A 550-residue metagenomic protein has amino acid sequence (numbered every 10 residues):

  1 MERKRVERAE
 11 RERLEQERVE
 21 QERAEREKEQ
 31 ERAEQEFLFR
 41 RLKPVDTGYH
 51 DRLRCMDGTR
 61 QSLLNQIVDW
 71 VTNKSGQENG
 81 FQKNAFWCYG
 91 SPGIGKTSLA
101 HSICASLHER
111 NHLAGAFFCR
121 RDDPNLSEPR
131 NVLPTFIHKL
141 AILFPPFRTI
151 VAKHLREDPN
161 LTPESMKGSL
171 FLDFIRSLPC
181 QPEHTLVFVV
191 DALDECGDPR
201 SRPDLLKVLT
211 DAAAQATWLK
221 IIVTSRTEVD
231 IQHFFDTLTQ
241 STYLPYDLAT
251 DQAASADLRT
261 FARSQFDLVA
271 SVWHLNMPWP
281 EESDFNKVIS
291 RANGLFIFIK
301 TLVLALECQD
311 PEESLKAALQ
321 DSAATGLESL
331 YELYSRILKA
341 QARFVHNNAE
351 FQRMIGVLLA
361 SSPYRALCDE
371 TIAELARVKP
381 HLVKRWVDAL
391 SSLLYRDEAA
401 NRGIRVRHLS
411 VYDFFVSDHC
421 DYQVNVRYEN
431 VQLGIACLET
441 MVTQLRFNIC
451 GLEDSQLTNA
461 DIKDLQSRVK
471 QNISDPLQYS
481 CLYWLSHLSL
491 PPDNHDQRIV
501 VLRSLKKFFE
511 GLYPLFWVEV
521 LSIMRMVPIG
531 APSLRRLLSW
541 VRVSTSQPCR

Functional and structural regions predicted by a protein language model:
E2-G434, G451-E453, A460-K470, I499 (+3 more regions): Conserved NB-ARC/NACHT P-loop NTPase core of NLR-like innate immune receptors
K74, N459, L488-H495: Secondary-structure edge/capping motif, primarily at the C-terminal ends of alpha-helices and the immediately following
G434-C450: Short acidic-capped amphipathic helix/loop micro-motif used as an active-site/signal-coupling element
N472-Y483, H487: Extended HEAT/HEAT-like alpha-solenoid repeat tracts in very large eukaryotic scaffold/adaptor proteins
P476, P491, H495, R503 (+2 more regions): Flexible, acidic glycine-rich loops studded with aromatic residues
C481, G511-P528: Extended alpha-helical coiled-coil scaffold domains characteristic of the BAR superfamily
